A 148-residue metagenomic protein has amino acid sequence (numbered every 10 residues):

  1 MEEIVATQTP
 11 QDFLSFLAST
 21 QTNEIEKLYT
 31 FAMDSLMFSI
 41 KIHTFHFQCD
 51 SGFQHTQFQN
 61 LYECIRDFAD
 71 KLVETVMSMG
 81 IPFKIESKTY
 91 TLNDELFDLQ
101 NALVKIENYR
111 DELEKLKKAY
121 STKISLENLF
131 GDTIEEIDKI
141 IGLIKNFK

Functional and structural regions predicted by a protein language model:
M1-E3, T9, S51, I85-S87 (+2 more regions): Intrinsic-disorder/low-complexity, polar/charged segments
M1-L28, S125-N128: Charge-dense, intrinsically disordered terminal/linker segments
L17-A32, F38, E95-A102: Disorder-to-helix initiation segments
Y29-A32, L36, Q59, R66 (+1 more regions): Short amphipathic alpha-helical segments with heptad-repeat character
F31-F47, L72-T75, Y109-L116, E136-K148: Long, well-ordered alpha-helical segments
M37-N60, P82, L116-I124: Helix-loop segments that flank and shape redox-cofactor active sites
F53-I85: Conserved alpha-helical segments that form or flank metal/cofactor-binding pockets of metalloenzymes
K88-K145: Acidic/histidine-rich alpha-helical segments that form the ligand environment of transition-metal centers
